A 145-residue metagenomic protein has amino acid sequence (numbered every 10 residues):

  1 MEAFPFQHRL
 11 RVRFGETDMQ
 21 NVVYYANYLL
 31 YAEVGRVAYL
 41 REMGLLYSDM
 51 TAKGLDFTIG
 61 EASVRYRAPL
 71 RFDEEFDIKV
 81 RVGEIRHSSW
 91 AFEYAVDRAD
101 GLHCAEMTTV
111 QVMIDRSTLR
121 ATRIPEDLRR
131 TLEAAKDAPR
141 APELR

Functional and structural regions predicted by a protein language model:
M1-E42: Catalytic strand-loop segment that frames the active site of acyl-thioester-processing enzymes
A3-H8, R41, P69-F72, G83-R145: HotDog/MaoC-like acyl-thioester-processing domains
E42-S48: Short, surface-exposed acidic-centric catalytic microdomains
M50-F57: Short, basic/aromatic beta-hairpin or loop at an interaction surface
G60-R67, I78-K79, A91-E93: Short structured motifs
